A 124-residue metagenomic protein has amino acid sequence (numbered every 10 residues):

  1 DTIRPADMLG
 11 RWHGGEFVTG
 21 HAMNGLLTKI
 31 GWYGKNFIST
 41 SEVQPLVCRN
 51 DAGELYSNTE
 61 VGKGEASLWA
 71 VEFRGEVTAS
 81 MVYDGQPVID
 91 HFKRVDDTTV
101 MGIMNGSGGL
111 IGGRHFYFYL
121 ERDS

Functional and structural regions predicted by a protein language model:
D1-S124: Soluble ligand-binding/transfer domains with enclosed cavities or grooves
